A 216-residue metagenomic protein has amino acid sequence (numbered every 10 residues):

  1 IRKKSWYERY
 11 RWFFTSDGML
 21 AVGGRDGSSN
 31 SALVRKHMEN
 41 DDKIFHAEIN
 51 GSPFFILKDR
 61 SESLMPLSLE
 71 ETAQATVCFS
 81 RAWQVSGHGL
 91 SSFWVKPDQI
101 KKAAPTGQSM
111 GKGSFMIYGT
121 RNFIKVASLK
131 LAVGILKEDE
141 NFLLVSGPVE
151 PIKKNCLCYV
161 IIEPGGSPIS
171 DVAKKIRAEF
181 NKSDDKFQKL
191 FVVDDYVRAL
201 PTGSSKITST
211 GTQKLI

Functional and structural regions predicted by a protein language model:
I1-I216: Extended, highly charged segments
